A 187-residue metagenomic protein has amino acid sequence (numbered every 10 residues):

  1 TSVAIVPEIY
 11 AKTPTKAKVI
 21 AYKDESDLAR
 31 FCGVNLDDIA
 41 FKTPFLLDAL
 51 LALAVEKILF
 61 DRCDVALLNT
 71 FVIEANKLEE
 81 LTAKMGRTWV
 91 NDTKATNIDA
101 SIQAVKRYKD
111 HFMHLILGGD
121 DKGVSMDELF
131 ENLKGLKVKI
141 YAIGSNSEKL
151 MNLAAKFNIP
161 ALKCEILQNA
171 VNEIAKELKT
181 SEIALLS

Functional and structural regions predicted by a protein language model:
T1-S2, K16-V19, L136-V138, I159: A short helix->loop->beta-strand "cap" motif at the edges of active sites that frequently abuts
T1-T13, A21, E25-L28, L36: Flexible active-site lid/hinge loop adjacent to a nucleotide/diphosphate and Mg2+-phosphate binding pocket
S2-E8, H114-L117, L136-S145: Short internal beta-strands
P7, L185-S187: Short beta-strands and strand-loop turn motifs
Y10-V19, M151-F157: Short, aromatic/basic amphipathic alpha-helical patches
K18-N35, E74-E80: Acidic-glycine-rich active-site phosphate/pyrophosphate-binding loop
S26, R30, M126-E182: C-terminal helical cap/extension that packs against the catalytic core of soluble nucleotide-cofactor enzymes
N35-K137: Nucleotide phosphate-binding/pyrophosphate-handling subdomain across enzymes that bind or process nucleotide phosphates
